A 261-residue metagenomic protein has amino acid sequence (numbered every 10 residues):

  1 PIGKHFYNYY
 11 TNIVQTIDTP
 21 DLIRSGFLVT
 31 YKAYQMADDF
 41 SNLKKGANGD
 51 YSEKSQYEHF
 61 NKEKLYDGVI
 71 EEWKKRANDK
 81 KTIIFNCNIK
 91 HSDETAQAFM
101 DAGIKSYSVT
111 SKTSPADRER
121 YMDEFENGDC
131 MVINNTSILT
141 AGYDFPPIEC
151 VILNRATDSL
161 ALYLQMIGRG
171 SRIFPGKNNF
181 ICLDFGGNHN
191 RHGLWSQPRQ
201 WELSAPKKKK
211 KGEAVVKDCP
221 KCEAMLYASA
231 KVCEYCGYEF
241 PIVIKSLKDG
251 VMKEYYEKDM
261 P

Functional and structural regions predicted by a protein language model:
P1-A33: Post-DEXD/H (motif II) to motif III coupling segment of the RecA-like Helicase ATP-binding lobe
P20-V29, F174-A228: A conserved SF2-helicase RecA2
G26, I133-V151, G168-R172: SF2 helicase motor core recognition
M36-K54: Short, basic/glycine-rich phosphate-binding loops at helix/coil junctions that contact nucleotide phosphates
Y57-A102: Conserved strand-helix element at the start of the C-terminal RecA-like helicase core
K74, K81, R199-P261: Long, largely alpha-helical accessory region at the distal end of helicase-like NTP-driven motors
D93-E94, I104-T140: Conserved helicase ATPase core of P-loop NTP-dependent helicases/translocases
S159-F180: Conserved SF2 helicase motif VI
